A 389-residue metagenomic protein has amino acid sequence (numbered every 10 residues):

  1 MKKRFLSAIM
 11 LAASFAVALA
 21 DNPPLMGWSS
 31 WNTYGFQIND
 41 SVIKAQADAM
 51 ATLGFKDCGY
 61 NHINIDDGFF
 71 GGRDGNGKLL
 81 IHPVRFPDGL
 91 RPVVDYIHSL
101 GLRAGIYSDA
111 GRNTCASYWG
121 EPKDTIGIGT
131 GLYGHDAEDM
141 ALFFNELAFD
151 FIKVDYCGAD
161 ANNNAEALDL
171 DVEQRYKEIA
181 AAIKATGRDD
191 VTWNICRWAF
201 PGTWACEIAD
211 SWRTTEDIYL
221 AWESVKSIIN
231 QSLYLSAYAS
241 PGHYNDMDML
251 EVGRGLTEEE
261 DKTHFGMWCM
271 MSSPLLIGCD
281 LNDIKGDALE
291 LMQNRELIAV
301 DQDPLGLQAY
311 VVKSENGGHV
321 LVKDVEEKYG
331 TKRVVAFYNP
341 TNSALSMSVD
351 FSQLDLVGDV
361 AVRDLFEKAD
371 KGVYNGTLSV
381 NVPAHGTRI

Functional and structural regions predicted by a protein language model:
A18-A20: Boundary at the C-terminal end of the N-terminal hydrophobic targeting segment
P24-S30, G59-D66, R103-S108, D150-D155 (+6 more regions): Structural recognition of the beta-strand scaffold that forms the well-ordered cores of secreted hydrolase catalytic
V42, Q46, M50-A165: Aromatic-lined carbohydrate-binding/catalytic grooves of carbohydrate-active enzymes
L102-G120, I183-G202: Aromatic-lined carbohydrate-recognition surfaces of secreted/lumenal glycan-active proteins
E138, D189-D280: Glycan-recognition surfaces
T263-V312, R388-I389: Catalytic cores of secreted or luminal carbohydrate-active enzymes
W268-M271, L276-G278, S314-L356: Carbohydrate-binding surface patches
V373-I389: C-terminal beta-strand-rich structural cap/linker in extracellular carbohydrate-active enzymes
